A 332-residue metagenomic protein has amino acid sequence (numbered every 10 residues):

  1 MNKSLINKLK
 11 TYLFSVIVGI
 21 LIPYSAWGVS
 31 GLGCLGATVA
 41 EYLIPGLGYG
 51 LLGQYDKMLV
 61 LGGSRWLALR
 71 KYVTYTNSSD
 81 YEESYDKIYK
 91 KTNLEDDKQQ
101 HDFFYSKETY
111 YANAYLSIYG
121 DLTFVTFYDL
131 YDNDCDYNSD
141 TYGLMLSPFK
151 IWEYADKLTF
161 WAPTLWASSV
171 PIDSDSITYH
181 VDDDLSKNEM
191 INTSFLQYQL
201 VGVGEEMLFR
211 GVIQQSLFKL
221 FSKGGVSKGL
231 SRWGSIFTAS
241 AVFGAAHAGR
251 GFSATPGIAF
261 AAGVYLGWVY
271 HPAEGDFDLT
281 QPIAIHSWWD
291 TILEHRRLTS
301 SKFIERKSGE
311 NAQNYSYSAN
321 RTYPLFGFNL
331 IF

Functional and structural regions predicted by a protein language model:
N2-L13: Bacterial N-terminal signal peptides that target proteins for export
Y12-P23: Bacterial N-terminal signal peptides
V29-A37, L61-Y179, I258, G267 (+2 more regions): Transmembrane helix recognition focused on a "late"/terminal membrane span
L43-K57, Q199-L200: Membrane interfacial helix-start motif at the N-side
G53, I177-D182: Membrane-interface helix-loop junction between the first two transmembrane segments
M58-L59, P282: Solenoid-repeat scaffolds in large eukaryotic assemblies
L69, S84-Y85, V170-I172, K187-F332: Transmembrane helix-loop-helix hairpins at the membrane interface of multi-pass integral membrane proteins
